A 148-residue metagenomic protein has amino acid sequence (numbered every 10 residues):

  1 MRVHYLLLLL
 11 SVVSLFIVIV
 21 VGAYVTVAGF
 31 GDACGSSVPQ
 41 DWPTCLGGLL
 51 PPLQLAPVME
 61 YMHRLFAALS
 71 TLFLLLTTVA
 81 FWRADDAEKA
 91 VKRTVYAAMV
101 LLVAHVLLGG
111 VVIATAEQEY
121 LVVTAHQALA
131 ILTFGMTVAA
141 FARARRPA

Functional and structural regions predicted by a protein language model:
M1-A148: Polytopic transmembrane helical bundles with strong interfacial aromatic enrichment
